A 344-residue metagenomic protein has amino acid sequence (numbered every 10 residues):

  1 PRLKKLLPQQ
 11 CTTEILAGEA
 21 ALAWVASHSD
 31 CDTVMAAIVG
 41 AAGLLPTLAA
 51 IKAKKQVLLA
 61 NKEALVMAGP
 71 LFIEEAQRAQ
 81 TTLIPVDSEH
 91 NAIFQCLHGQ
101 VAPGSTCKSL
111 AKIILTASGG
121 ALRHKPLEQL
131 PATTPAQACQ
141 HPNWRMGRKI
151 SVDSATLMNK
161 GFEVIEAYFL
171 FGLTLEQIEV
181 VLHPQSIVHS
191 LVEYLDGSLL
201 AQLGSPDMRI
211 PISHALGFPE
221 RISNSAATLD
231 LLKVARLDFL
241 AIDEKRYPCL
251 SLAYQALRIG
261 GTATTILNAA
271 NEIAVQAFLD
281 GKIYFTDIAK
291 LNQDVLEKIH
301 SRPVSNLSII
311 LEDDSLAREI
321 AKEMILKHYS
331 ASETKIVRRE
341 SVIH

Functional and structural regions predicted by a protein language model:
P1-H344: Catalytic, metal-anchored helix/loop core of enzyme active sites in primary metabolism
